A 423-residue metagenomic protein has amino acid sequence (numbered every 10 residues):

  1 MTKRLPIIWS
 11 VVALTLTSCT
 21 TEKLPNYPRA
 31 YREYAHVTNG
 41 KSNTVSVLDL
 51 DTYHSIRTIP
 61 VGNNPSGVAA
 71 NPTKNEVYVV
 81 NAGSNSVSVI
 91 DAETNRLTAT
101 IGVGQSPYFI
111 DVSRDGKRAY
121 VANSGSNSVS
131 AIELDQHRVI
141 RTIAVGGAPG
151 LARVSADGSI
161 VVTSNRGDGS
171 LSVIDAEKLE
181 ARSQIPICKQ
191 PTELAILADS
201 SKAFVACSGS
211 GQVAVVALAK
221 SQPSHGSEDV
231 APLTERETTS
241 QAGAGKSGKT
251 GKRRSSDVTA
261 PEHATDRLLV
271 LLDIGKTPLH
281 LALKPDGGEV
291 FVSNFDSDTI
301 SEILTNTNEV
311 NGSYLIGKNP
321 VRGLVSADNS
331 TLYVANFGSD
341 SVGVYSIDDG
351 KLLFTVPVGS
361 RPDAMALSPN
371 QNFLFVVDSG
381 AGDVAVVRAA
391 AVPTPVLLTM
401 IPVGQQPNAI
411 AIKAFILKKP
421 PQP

Functional and structural regions predicted by a protein language model:
M1-T17: Sec-dependent bacterial lipoprotein signal peptides
C19-P423: Predominantly soluble domains enriched in secretory-pathway, periplasmic, or organellar proteins
